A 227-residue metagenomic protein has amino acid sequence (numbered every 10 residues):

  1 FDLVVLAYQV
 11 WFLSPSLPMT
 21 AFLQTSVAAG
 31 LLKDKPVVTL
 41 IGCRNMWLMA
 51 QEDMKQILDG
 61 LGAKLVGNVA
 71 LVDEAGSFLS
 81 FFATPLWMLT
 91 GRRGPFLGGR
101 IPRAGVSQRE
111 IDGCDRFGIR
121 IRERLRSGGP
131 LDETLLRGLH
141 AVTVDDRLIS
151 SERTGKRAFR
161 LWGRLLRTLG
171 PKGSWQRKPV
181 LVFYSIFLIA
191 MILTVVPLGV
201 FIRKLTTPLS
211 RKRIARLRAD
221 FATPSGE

Functional and structural regions predicted by a protein language model:
F1-Y8, F12-E227: FMN-binding flavodoxin-like domain, especially the glycine-rich phosphate-binding loop
